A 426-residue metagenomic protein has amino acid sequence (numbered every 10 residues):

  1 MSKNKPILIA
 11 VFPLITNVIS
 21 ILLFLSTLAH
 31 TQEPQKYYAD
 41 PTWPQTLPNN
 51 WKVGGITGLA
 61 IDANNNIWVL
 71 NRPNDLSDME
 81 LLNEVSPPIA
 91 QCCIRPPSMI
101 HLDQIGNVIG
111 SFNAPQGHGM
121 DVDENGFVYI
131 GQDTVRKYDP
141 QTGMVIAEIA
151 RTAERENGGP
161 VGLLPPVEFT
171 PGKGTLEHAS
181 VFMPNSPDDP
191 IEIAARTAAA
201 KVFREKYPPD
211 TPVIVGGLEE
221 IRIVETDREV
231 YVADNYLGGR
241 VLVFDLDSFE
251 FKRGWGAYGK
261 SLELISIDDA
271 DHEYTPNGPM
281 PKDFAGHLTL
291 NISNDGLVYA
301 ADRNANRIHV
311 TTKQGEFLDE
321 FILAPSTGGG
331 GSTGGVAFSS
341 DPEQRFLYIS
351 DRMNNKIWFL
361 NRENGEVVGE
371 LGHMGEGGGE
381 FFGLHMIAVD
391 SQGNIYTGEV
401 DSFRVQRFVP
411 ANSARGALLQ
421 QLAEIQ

Functional and structural regions predicted by a protein language model:
Q32-K52, F203-K206: A short helix->beta-strand "capping" segment at the edge of beta-propeller domains
Y38-P44, C93, G110-N113, V145-L163 (+4 more regions): Beta-propeller fold detector
P41-N83, E219-E220, E229: Beta-strand-rich domains and repeat architectures in extracellular enzymes and scaffolds, especially beta-propellers
K52-D62, R95-P97, S111-F127, E154-G174 (+5 more regions): Beta-rich, blade/repeat-based domains predominating in secreted/periplasmic proteins but also intracellular
N66-W68, F127-Y129, E229-V232, L297-Y299 (+3 more regions): Conserved beta-propeller blade signature
L102-N107, D139-T142, D245-S248, T312-E316 (+2 more regions): Short loop/turn segments that connect beta-strands within beta-propeller blades
A300-R303, T311, T327-E366: Loop/turn-rich, solvent-exposed surfaces of beta-rich toroidal or solenoidal domains
F382-Q426: Blade-level signature of beta-propeller repeat domains, shared across WD40, Kelch, NHL, RCC1 and BNR/Asp-box propellers
